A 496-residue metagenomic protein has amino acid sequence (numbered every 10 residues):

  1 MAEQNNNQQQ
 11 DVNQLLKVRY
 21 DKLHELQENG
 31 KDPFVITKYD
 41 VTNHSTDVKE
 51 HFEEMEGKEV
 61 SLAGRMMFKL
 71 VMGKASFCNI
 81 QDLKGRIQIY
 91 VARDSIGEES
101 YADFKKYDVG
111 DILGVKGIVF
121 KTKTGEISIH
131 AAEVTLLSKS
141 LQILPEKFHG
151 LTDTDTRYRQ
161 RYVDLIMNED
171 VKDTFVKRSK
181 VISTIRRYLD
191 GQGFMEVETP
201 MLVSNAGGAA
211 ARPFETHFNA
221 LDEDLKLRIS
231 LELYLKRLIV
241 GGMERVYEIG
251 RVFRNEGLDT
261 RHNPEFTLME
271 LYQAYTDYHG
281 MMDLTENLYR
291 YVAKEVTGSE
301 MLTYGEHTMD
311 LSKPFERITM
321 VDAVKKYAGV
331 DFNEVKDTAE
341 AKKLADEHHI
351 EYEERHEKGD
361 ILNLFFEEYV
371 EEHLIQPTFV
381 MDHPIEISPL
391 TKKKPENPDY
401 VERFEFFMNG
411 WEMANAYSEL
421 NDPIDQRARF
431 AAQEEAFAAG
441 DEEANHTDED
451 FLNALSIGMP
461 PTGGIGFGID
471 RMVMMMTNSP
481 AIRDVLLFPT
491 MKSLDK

Functional and structural regions predicted by a protein language model:
A2-E3, Q8, V12, H24-N29 (+3 more regions): Class II aminoacyl-tRNA synthetase-like tRNA-binding/catalytic domains
R19-Y20: Extended amphipathic alpha-helical regions
G73, Y304-E306: Short Gly/Ser/Thr- and Asp/Glu-enriched loop/turn motifs at secondary-structure junctions
P200-A293, E306-D310, P314-K496: A translation/RNA-centric and nucleic-acid-associated enzymatic feature enriched in Class II aminoacyl-tRNA synthetases
A293-M301: Flexible helix-coil linker/hinge segments at domain or subdomain boundaries
